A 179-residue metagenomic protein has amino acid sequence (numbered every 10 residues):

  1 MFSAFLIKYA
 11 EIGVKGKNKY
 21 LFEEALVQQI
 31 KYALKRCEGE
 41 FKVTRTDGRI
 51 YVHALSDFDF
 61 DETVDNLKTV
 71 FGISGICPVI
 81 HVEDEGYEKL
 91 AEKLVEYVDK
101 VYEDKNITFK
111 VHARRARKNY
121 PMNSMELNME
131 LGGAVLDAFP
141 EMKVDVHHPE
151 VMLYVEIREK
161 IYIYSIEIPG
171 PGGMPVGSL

Functional and structural regions predicted by a protein language model:
M1-L179: RNA-binding accessory domains that recognize and position tRNA/RNA substrates
